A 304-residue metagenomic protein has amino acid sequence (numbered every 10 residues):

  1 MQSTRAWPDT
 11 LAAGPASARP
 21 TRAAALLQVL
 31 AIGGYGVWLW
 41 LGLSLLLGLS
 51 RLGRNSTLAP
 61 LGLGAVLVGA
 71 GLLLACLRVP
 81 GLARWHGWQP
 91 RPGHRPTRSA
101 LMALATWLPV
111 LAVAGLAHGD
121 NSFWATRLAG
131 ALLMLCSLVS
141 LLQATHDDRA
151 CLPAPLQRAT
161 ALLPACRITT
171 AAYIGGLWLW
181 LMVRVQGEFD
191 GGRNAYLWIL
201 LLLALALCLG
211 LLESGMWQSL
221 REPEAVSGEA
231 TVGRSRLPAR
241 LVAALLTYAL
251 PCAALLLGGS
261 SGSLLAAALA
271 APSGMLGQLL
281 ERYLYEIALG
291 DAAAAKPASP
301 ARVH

Functional and structural regions predicted by a protein language model:
M1-L26, H86-P92, P223-A239, Y285-H304: Extramembrane terminal tails and long inter-domain/linker segments of multi-pass membrane proteins
M1-P8, A12-A13, L27-L47, R54-R84 (+2 more regions): Transmembrane-helix bundle segments that line or gate the permeation/cavity pathway in multi-pass membrane proteins
L11-A18, L39-W40, L46-L47, R84-W85 (+2 more regions): Membrane-interfacial helix termini and the short, flexible loops that connect transmembrane helices in multi-pass
Q28-L30, G48-L52, P90-L280: Long, contiguous internal "core" modules enriched in hydrophobic/ aromatic residues
L45-L49, L73-R84, L212-L220, L280-A294: Juxtamembrane/interface segments at transmembrane-helix termini
T57-P60, L276, L280, A293 (+1 more regions): Sequence termini and other peripheral, non-core segments
